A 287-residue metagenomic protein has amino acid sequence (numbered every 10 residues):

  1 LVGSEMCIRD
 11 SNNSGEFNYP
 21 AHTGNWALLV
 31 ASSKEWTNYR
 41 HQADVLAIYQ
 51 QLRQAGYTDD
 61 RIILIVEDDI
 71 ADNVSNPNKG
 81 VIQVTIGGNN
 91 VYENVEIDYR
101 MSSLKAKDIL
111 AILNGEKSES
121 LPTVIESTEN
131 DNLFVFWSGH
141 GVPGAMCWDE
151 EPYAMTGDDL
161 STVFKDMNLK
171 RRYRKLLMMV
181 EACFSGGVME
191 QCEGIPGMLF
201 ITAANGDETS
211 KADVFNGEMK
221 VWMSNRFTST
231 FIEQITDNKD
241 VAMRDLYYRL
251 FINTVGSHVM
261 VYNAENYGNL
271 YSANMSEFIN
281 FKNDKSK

Functional and structural regions predicted by a protein language model:
L1-I8: Short, small-residue-biased leader/transition segments that mark boundaries at the very start of proteins
R9-K287: Cysteine endopeptidase catalytic domains of the caspase/legumain-like
